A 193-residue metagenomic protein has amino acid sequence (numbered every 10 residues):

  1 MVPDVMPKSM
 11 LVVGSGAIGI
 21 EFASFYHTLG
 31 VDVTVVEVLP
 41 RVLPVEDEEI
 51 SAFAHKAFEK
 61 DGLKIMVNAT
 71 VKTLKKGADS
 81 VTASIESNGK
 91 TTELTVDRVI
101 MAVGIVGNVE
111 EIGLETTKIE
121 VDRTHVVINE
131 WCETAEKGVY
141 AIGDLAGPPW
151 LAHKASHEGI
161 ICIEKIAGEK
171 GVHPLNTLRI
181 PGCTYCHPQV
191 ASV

Functional and structural regions predicted by a protein language model:
M1, G16-A17: Short acidic/polar capping segments at secondary-structure boundaries
M1-P7, E93-V172: FAD-site-proximal beta/loop scaffold in flavoenzymes
P7-L11, A17-K90, P149-S156, E164-V193: Rossmann-like dinucleotide-binding cores of NAD(P)H-dependent redox enzymes
